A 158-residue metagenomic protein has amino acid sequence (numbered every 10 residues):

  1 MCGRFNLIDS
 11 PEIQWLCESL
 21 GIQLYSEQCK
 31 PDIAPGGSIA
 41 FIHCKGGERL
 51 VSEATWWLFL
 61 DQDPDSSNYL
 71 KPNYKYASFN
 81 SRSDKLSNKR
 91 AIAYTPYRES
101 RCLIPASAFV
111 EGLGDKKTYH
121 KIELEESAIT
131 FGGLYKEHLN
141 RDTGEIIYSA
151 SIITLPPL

Functional and structural regions predicted by a protein language model:
M1-L158: Short linear sequence motif anchored by a di-proline
